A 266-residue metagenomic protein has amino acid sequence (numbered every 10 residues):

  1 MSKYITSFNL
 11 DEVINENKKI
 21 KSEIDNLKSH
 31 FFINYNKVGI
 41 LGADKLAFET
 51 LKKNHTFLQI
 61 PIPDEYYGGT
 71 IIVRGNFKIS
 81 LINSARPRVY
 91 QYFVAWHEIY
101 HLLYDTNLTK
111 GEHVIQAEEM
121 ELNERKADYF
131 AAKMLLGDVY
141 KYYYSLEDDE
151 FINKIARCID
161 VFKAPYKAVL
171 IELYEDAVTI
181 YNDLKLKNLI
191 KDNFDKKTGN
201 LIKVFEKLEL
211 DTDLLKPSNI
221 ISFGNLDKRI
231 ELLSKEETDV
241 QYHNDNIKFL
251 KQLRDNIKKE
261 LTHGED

Functional and structural regions predicted by a protein language model:
M1-D266: Active-site hotspot residues in diverse enzymes, especially metal/ion-binding acidic/histidine motifs
